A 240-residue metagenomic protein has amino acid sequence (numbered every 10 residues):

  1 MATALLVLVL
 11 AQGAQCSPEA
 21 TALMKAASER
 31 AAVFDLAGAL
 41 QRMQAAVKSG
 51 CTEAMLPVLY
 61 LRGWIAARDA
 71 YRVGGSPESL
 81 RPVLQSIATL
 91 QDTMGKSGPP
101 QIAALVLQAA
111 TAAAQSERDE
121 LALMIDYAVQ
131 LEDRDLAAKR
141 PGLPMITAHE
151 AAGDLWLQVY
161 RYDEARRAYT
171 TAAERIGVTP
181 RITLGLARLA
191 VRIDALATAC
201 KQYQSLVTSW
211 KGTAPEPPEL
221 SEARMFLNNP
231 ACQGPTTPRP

Functional and structural regions predicted by a protein language model:
S17-P18, C51-Y60, G95, P99-Q101 (+4 more regions): Residue signature of alpha-solenoid helical repeat architecture, marking inter-repeat boundaries and helix-start
A26, R62, A66-D69, Q108 (+4 more regions): Structural register within alpha-helical repeat arrays
V33, D69, G74, Q115-S116 (+2 more regions): Structural motif corresponding to the intra-repeat A-B loop/turn of tetratricopeptide repeats
L36, P77-L80, R118-D119, Y162 (+1 more regions): TPR-repeat structural position
Q44-K48, Q85-D92, D126-L136, R167-E174 (+1 more regions): Amphipathic alpha-helical segments of tetratricopeptide repeats
A88, V129-Q130, V191-P215: TPR/TPR-like (Sel1-like) alpha-helical repeat modules
